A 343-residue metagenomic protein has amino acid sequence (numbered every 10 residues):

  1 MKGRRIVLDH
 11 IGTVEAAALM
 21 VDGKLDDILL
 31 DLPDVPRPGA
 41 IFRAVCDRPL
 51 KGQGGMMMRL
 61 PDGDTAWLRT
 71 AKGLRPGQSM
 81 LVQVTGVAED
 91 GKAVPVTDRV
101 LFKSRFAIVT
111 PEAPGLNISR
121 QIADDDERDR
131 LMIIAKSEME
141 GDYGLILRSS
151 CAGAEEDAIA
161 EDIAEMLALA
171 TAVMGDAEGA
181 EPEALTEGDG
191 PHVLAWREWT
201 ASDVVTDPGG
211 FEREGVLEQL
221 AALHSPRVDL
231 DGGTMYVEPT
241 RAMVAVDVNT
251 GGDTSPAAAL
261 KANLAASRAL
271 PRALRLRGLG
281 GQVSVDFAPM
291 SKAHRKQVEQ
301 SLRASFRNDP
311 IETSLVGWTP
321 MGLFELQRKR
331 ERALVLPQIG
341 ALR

Functional and structural regions predicted by a protein language model:
M1-V35, A40, E89, T97-D142 (+1 more regions): Extended, charged alpha/beta regions that create polyanion-binding interfaces
R4-V21, D26-V87, A93: S1/OB-fold single-stranded RNA-binding interface
P36, A40, L68-R75, G91-V96 (+5 more regions): Ordered, soluble secondary-structure elements with a strong preference for glycine-centered loop motifs and nearby
G54-M56, A88-D90, V94-P95, L101-V109 (+2 more regions): Conserved glycine-centered short motifs in functionally critical loops
G63-D64, P76-M80, K103-F106, P114-G115 (+5 more regions): Short glycine-/polar-rich loops that comprise or flank the Walker A/P-loop and associated switch/sensor motifs
A71, T85, E112, S150 (+1 more regions): Surface loops and adjacent helix of pleckstrin homology
Q83, R148-S150, G280-D286: Acidic beta-strand-to-loop metal/phosphate-binding motif
